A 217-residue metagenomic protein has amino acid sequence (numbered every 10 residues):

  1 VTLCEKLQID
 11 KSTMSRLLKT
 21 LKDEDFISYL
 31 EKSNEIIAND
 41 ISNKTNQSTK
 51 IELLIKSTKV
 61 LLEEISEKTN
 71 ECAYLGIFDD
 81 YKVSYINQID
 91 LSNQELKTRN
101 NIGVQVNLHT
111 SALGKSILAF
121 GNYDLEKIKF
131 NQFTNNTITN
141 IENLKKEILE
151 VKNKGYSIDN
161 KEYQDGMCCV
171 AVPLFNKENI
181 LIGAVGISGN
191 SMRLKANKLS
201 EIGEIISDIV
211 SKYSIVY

Functional and structural regions predicted by a protein language model:
V1-S48, E52, I215-V216: N-terminal helix-turn-helix
I41-K68, T98: Conserved segment of winged-helix/HTH DNA-binding domains
K68-Y74, N153: Short N-terminal helix-loop-first-beta-strand/juxtamembrane motif that initiates sensory/input modules
L75-D80, Q88-I89: Short hydrophobic alpha-helical segments used for membrane anchoring or interfacial signaling
E95-E162: Short, solvent-exposed recognition segments
I141-L149, K154, D165-G166, G183-Y217: Juxtadomain coupling helices with adjacent low-complexity linkers
L174-K177: Sensor-regulatory modules in signal-transduction proteins
